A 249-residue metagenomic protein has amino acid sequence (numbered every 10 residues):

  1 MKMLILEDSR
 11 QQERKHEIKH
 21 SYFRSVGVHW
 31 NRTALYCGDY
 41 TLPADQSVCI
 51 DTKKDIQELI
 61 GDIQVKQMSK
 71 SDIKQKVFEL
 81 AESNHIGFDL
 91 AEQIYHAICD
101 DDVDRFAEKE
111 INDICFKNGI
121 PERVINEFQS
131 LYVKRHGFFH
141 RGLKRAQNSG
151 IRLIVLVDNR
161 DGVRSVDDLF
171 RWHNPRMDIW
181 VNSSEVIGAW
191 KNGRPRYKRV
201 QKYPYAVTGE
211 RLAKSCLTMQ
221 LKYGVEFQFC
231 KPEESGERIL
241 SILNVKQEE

Functional and structural regions predicted by a protein language model:
M1-D45, E58-N84, D89-E249: Non-catalytic C-terminal interaction segments of nucleic acid-processing enzymes
V48-K54: Conserved catalytic cores of phosphodiester-cleaving nucleases, focusing on short active-site segments
